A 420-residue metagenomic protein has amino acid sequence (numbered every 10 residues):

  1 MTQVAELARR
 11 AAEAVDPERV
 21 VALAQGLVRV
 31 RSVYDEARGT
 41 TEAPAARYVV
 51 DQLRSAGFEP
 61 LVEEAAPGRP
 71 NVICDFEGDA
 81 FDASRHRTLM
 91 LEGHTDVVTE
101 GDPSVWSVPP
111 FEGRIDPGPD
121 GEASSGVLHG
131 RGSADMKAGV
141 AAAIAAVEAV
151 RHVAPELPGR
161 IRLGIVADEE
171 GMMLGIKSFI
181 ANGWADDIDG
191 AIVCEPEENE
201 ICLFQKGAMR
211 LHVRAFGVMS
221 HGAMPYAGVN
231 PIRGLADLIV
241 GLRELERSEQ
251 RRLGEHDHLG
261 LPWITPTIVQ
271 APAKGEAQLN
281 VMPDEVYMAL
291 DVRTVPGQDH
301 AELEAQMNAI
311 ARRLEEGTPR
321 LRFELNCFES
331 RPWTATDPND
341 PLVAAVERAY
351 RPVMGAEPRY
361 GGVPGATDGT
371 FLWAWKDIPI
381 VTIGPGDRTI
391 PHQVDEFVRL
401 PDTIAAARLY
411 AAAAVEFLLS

Functional and structural regions predicted by a protein language model:
M1-E6, V15, E64, L203 (+1 more regions): Metal-dependent amide/peptide-bond hydrolase catalytic core, centered on the "pita-bread" metallohydrolase fold
T2-H129, H152-L157, D387: Acidic/His- and Gly-rich active-site-bordering loop/insert found across diverse amide/peptide-bond hydrolases
D82-S84, E122-G126, A146-R162, L242-R252 (+2 more regions): Phosphate-handling active-site elements
E92-H94, G164-V166, I192-E195, R214-F216 (+1 more regions): Short beta-strand segments
P103-E122, I188, L203-R214, R348 (+1 more regions): Acidic-glycine-rich active-site phosphate/pyrophosphate-binding loop
A123-A141, A154, V229-I232, F397-I404: Short, conserved micro-motifs enriched in small and acidic residues
V127, A134-G207, L418: Acidic/histidine-rich catalytic neighborhood of metal-dependent amide-processing enzymes
